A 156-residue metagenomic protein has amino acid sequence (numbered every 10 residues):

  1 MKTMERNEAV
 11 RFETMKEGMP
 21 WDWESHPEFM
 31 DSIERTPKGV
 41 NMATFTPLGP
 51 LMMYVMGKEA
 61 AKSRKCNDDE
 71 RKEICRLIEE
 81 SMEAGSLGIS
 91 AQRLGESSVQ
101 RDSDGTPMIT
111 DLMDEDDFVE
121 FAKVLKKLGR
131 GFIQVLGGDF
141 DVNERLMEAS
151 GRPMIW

Functional and structural regions predicted by a protein language model:
M1-I89: Divalent-metal coordination cores built from histidine and acidic residues
I89-W156: Active-site core of metal-dependent hydrolases
